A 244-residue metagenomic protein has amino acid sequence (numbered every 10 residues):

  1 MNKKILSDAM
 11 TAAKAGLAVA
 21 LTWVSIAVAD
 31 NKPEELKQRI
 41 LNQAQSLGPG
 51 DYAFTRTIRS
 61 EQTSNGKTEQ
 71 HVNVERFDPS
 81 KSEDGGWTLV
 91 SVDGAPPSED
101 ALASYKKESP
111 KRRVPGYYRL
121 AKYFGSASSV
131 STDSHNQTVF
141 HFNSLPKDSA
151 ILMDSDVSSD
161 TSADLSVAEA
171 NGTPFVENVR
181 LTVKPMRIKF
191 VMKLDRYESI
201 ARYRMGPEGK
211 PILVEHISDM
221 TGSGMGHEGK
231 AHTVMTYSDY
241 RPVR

Functional and structural regions predicted by a protein language model:
N2-G16: Bacterial N-terminal signal peptides that target proteins for export
A13, L17-A20, L47: Short, flexible helical or helix-coil boundary motifs
V24-S25: N-terminal signal peptide c-region/cleavage motif recognized by signal peptidases
A29-T161, T173-V176, T182-L194, M220-R244: Structured extracytoplasmic
S46, N171, P207-K210: Exposed regions on extracellular, virion, or secretory-pathway luminal proteins
S162-E169, E198-P207: Extended lipid/amphipathic-ligand handling interfaces
Y203-K230: Cysteine/selenocysteine-centered motifs that mediate thiol-based redox chemistry or coordinate metal-sulfur cofactors
